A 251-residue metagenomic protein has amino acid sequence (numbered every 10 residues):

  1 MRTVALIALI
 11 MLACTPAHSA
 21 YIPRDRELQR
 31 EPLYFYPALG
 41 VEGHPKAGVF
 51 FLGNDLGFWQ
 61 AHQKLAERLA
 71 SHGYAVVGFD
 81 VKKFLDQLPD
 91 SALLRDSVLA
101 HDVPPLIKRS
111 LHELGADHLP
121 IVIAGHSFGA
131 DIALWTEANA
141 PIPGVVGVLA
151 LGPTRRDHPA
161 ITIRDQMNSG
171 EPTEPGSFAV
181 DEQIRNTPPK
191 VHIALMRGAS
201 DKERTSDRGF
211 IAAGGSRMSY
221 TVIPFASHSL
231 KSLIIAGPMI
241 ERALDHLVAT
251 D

Functional and structural regions predicted by a protein language model:
A17-G43: N-terminal cap/lid segment of alpha/beta-hydrolase-fold proteins
G40-G73, G78-D80: Short, surface-exposed "cap/lid" segments of acyl-processing enzymes
D80-S97: Cap/lid segment of the alpha/beta-hydrolase catalytic domain
A92-G115: Alpha/beta-hydrolase active-site loop
R109-E113, H118-P175: Primarily recognizes the serine-hydrolase "nucleophile elbow" in alpha/beta-hydrolase and SGNH/GDSL folds
H158-G214: The feature captures the conserved acid-bearing segment of alpha/beta-hydrolase catalytic domains
A226-I235: Catalytic histidine-centered segment of alpha/beta-hydrolase-like enzymes
I234-D251: Catalytic active-site module of serine/aspartate enzymes centered on a nucleophile-bearing elbow/loop
